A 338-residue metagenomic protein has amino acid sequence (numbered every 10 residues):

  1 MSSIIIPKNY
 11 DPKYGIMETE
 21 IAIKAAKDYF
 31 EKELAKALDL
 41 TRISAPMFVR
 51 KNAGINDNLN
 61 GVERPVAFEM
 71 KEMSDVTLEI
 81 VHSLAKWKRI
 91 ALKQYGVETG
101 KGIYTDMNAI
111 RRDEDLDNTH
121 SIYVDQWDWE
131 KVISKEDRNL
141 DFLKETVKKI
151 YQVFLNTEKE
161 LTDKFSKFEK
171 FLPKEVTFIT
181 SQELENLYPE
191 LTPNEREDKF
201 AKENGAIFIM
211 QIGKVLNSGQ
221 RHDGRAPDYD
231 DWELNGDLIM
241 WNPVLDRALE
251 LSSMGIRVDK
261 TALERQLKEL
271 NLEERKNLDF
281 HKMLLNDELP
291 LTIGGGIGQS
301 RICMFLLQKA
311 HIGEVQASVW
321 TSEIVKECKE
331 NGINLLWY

Functional and structural regions predicted by a protein language model:
S2-H120, D128-V132: Class II aminoacyl-tRNA synthetase-like tRNA-binding/catalytic domains
I21-A25, Y29, R138-E145, D279 (+2 more regions): Generic recognition of stable, solvent-exposed alpha-helical segments in well-folded globular domains
L34-T41, I150-L161, A310: A generic secondary-structure signal for well-formed alpha-helical elements
I43, N52-D57, F168-I179, T321: N-terminal pre-domains immediately preceding structured catalytic cores
G61, M73, G96-T99, I103 (+6 more regions): A generic structural signal for short, non-catalytic loop/turn and secondary-structure boundary residues
T105-E195: Extended, charged alpha-beta segments that form solvent-exposed binding/catalytic grooves in nucleic-acid-handling
I110, T180-Y338: A translation/RNA-centric and nucleic-acid-associated enzymatic feature enriched in Class II aminoacyl-tRNA synthetases
